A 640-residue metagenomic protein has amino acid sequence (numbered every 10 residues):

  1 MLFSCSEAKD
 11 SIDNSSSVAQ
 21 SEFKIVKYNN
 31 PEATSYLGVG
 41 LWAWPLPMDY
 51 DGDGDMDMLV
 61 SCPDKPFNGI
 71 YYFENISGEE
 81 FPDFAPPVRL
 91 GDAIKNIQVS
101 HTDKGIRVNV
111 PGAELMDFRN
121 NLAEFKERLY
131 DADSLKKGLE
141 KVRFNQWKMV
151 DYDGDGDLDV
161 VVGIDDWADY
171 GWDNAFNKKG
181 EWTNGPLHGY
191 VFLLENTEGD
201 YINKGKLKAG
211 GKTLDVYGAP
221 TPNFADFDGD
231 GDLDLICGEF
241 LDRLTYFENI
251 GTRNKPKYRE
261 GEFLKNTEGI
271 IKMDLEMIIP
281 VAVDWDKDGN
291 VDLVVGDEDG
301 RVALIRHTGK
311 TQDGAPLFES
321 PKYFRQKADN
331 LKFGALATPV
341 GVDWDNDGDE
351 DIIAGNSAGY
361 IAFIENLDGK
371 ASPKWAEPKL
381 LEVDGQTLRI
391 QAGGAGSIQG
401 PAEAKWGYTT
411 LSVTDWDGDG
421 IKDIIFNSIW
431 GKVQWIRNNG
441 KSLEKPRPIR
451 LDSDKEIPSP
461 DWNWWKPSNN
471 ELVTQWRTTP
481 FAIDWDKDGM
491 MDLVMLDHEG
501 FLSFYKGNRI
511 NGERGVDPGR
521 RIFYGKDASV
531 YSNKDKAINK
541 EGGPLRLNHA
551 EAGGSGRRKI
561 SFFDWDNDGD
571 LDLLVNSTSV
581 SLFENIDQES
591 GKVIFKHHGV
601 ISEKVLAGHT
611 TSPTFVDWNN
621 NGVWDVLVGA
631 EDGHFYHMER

Functional and structural regions predicted by a protein language model:
M1-L2: Bacterial N-terminal signal peptides
C5-R640: Beta-propeller-forming repeat regions
